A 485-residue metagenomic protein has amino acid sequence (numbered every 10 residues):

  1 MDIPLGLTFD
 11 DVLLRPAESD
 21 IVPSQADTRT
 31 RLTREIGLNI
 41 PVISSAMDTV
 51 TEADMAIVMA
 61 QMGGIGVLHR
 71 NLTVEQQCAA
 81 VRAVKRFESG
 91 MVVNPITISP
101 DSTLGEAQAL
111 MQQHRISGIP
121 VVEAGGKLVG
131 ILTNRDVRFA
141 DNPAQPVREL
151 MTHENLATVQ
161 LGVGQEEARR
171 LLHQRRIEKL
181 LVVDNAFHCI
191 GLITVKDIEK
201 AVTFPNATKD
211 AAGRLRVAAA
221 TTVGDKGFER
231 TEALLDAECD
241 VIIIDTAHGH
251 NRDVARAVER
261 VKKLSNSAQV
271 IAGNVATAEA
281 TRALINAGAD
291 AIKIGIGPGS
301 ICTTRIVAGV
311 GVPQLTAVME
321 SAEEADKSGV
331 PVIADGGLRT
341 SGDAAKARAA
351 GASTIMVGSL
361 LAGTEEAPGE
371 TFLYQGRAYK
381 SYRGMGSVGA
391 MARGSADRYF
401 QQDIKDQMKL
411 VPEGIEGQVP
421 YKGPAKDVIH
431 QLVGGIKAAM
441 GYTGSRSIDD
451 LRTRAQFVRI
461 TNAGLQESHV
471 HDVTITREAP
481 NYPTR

Functional and structural regions predicted by a protein language model:
M1-D20, I98-S99, V159-Q160, R170 (+4 more regions): Alpha/beta catalytic cores of nucleotide-metabolism and tRNA/nucleoside-modifying enzymes
V22-N39, S45-M47, Q76-H114, V121-E123 (+5 more regions): Bateman/CBS regulatory modules and CBS-like beta-alpha motifs in cytosolic regions of diverse proteins
S24, T73-R82, A140-A144, H188-T208 (+5 more regions): Active-site-adjacent beta->alpha loops and helix N-cap segments on the catalytic face of soluble alpha/beta enzymes
G37-S44, G90-P95, E154, D210-A220 (+3 more regions): Short beta-strand/loop segments at the ligand-binding rim of alpha/beta enzyme cores
D54-I57, E229-A237, A276-I294, A334 (+1 more regions): Catalytic cores of alpha/beta
Q61-Q76, N185, C239-N251, D290-A308 (+1 more regions): Glycine-rich phosphate-binding active-site loops on the catalytic face of alpha/beta enzymes
V67-N71, T97-I98, G118-P120, T158-Q160 (+6 more regions): Catalytic beta/alpha-barrel core
L68-T73, I116, P120, K127-P143 (+4 more regions): Short beta->alpha transition motifs characteristic of CBS
